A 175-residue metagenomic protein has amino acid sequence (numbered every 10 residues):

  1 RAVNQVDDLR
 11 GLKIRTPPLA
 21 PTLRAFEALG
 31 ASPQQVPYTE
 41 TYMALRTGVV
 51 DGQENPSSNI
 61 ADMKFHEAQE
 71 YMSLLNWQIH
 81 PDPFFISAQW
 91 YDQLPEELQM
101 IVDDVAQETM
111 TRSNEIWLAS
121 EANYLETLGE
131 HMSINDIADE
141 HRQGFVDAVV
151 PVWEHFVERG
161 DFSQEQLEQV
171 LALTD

Functional and structural regions predicted by a protein language model:
R1-D175: N-terminal secretory/targeting leader peptides
